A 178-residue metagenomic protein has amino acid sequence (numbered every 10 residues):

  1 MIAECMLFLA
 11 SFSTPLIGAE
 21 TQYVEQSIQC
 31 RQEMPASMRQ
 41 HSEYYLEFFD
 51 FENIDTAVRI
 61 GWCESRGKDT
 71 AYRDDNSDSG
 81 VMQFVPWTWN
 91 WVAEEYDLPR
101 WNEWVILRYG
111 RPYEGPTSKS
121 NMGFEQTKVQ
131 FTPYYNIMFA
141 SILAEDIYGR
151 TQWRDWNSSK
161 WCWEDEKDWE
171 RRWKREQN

Functional and structural regions predicted by a protein language model:
I2-K68: Export/targeting segments at the very N-terminus of extracytoplasmic proteins
S27-E33, E43-F48, D69-S79, M122-P133 (+1 more regions): Second-shell loop/turn segments in exported
P35-S42, T70, K167-Q177: Extracellular/mature segments of secreted proteins
F49, A93-Y96: A broad structural signal for alpha-helix termini and local helix breaks/kinks
V58, A71, R100-W104: Short loop/turn and capping residues at structural boundaries
G67, N90-W91: Active-site micro-motifs of SAM-dependent methyltransferase domains
S77-M82, W87-N90, D97-N178: Catalytic and binding regions of secreted/periplasmic enzymes and modules that target cell-wall glycans
